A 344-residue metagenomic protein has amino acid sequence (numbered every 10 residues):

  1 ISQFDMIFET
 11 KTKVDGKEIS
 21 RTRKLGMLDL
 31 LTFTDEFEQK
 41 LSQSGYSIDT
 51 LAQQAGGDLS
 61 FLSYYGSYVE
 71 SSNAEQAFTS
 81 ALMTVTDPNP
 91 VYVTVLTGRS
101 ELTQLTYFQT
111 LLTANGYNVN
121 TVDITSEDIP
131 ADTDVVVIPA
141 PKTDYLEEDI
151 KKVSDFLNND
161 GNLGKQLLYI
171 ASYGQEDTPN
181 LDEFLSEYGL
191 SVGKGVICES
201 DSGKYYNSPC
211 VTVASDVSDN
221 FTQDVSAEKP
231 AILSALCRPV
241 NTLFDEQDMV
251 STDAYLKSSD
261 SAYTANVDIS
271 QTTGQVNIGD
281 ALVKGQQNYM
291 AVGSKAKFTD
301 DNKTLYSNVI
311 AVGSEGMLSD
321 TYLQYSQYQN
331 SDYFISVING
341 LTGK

Functional and structural regions predicted by a protein language model:
I1-K344: Short, surface-exposed patches at the edges or C-terminal ends of soluble domains, predominantly
